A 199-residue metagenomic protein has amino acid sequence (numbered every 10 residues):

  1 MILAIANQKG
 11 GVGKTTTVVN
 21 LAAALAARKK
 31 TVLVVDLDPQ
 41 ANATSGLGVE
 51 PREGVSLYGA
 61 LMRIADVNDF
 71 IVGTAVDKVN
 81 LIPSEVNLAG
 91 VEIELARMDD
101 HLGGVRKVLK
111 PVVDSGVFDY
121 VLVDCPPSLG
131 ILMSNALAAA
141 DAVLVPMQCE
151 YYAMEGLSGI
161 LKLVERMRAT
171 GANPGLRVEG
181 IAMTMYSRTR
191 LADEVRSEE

Functional and structural regions predicted by a protein language model:
M1-E198: P-loop NTP-binding core
